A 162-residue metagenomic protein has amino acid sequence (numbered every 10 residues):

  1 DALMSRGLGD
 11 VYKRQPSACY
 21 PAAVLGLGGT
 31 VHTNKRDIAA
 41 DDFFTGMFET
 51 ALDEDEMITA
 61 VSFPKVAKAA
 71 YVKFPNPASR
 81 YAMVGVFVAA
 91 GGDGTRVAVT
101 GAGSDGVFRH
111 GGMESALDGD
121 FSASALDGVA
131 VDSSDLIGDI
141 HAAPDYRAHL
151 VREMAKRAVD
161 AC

Functional and structural regions predicted by a protein language model:
D1-A2: Short, well-ordered junction/capping motifs at the entry into regular secondary structure
R6-C162: C-terminal structural segment of proteins
